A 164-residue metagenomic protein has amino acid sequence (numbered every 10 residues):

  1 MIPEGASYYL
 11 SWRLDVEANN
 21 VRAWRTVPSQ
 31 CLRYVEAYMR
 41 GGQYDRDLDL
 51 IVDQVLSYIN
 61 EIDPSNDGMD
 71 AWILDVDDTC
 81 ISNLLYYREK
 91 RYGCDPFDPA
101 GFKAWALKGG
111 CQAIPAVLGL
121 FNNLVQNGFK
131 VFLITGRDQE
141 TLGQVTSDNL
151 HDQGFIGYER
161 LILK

Functional and structural regions predicted by a protein language model:
M1-L74: Non-catalytic pre-domain segments flanking phosphatase-related domains
A23-C31, D45, S65-M69, C80-P115 (+2 more regions): Active-site neighborhood of HAD-like aspartate-dependent phosphohydrolases
Y38-D45, K103-G110, F132-D138: Second-shell loop/turn segments in exported
V55-N66, L84, L124-G128, G154: Sec/Tat-exported extracytoplasmic proteins
D78, K108, V117-L150, L161-I162: Substrate-recognition element of Asp-dependent hydrolases with the DxDx(T/V) motif
Y92-G93, L150-G154: Short, low-complexity, polar/charged sequence segments that are solvent-exposed and flexible
G154-K164: A short, structured active-site edge motif that brings together acidic residues
